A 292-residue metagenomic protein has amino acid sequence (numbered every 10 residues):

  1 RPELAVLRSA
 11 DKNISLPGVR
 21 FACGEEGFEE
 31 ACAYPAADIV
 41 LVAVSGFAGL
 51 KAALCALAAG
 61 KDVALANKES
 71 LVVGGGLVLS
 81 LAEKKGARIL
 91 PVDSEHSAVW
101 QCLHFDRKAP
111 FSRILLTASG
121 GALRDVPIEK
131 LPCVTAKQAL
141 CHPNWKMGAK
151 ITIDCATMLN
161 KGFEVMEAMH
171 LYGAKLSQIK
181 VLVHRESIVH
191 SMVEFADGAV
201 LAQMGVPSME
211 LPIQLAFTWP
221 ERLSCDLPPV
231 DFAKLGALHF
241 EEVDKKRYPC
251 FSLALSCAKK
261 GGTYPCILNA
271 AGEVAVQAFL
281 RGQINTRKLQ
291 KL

Functional and structural regions predicted by a protein language model:
R1-L292: Catalytic, metal-anchored helix/loop core of enzyme active sites in primary metabolism
